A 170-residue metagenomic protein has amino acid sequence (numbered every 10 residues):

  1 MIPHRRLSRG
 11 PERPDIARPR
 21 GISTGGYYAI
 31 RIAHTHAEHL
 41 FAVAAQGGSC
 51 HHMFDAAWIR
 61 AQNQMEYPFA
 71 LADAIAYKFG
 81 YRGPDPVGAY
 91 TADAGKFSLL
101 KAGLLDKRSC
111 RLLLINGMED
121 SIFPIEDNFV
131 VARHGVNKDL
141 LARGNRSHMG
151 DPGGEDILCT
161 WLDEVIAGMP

Functional and structural regions predicted by a protein language model:
M1-D15, Y28-R31: Alpha/beta-hydrolase active-site loop
P19-G21, Q46, I115: Short beta-strand immediately N-terminal to the catalytic nucleophile in serine-hydrolase-like folds
P19-R20, G26-A37: Short glycine-enriched nucleophile-adjacent loop and the immediately C-terminal alpha-helix near the catalytic center
H34-A92: Hydrolase active-site cap/lid region
R82-C110: The feature captures the conserved acid-bearing segment of alpha/beta-hydrolase catalytic domains
K107-S109, L114-N116, D120: Short beta-strand/loop motif that positions the catalytic acidic residue of the alpha/beta-hydrolase fold
S121-D127: Conserved alpha/beta-hydrolase "acid-adjacent" motif
R143-P170: Catalytic active-site module of serine/aspartate enzymes centered on a nucleophile-bearing elbow/loop
